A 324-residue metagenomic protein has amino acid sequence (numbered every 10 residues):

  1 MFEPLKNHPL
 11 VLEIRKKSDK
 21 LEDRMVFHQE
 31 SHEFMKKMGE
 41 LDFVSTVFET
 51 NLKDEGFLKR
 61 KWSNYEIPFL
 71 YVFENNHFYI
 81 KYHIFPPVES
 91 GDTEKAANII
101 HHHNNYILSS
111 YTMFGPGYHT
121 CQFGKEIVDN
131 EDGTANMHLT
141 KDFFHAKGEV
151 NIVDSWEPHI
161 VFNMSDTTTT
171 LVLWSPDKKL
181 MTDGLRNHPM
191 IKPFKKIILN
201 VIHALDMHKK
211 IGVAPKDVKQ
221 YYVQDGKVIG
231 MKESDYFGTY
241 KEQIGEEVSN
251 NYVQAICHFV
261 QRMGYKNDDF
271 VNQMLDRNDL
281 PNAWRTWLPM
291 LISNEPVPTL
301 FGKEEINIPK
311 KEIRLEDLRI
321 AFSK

Functional and structural regions predicted by a protein language model:
F2-I84: A short, N-terminal "cap"/entry segment at the start of jelly-roll beta-barrel domains of the cupin/DSBH fold
K53, Y82-N105, D154-S155: Conserved short histidine dyad/triad with adjacent acidic residue
P68-Y71, K95-S109, H138-K141, P158-I160: Catalytic micro-motifs at enzyme active sites that drive phosphoryl/nucleotidyl and oxygen chemistry
N104-T120, G124: Short, conserved beta-strand element in jelly-roll/cupin
S110, S165-D183: A short hydrophobic beta-strand segment most commonly corresponding to one strand of the jelly-roll/cupin
T120-C121, V153, P158-M164, T170: Short beta-strand His + acidic residue motifs that chelate non-heme Fe in jelly-roll/DSBH and cupin folds
E126-P158: Short acidic-glycine-tyrosine-enriched beta hairpin
D225-K324: Long, compositionally biased intrinsically disordered regions
